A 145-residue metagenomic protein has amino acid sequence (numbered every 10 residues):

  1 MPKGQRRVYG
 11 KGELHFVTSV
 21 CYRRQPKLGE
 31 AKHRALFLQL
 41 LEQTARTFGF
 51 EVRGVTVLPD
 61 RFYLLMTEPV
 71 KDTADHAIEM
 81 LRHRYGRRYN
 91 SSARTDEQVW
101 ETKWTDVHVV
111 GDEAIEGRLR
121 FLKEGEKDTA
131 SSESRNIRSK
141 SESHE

Functional and structural regions predicted by a protein language model:
M1-E145: Short catalytic/metal-binding and nucleic-acid-binding patches
